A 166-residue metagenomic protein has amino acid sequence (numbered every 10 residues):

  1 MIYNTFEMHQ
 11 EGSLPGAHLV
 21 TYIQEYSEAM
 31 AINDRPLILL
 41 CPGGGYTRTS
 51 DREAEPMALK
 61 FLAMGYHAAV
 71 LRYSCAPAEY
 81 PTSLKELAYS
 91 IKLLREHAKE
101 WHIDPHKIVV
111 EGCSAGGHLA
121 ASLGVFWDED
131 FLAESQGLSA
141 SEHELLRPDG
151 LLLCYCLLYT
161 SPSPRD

Functional and structural regions predicted by a protein language model:
M1-A31: N-terminal cap/lid segment of alpha/beta-hydrolase-fold proteins
R35-G43: Short beta-strand element of the alpha/beta-hydrolase
G44, R72-A76, L157: Short beta-to-alpha linker loops that shape the active-site pocket of alpha/beta-hydrolase fold enzymes
G45-T47, A68: Serine-hydrolase catalytic-loop signature spanning alpha/beta hydrolases and amidase-signature enzymes
T49-S50, L71-P105: Catalytic nucleophile-loop/oxyanion-hole region of alpha/beta-hydrolase and closely related hydrolase-like folds
R52-A69: Short amphipathic alpha-helix adjacent to the substrate-entry channel of hydrolases
E96-L158: Primarily recognizes the serine-hydrolase "nucleophile elbow" in alpha/beta-hydrolase and SGNH/GDSL folds
Y159-D166: Conserved small/polar residues in nucleotide/adenosyl-binding loops
